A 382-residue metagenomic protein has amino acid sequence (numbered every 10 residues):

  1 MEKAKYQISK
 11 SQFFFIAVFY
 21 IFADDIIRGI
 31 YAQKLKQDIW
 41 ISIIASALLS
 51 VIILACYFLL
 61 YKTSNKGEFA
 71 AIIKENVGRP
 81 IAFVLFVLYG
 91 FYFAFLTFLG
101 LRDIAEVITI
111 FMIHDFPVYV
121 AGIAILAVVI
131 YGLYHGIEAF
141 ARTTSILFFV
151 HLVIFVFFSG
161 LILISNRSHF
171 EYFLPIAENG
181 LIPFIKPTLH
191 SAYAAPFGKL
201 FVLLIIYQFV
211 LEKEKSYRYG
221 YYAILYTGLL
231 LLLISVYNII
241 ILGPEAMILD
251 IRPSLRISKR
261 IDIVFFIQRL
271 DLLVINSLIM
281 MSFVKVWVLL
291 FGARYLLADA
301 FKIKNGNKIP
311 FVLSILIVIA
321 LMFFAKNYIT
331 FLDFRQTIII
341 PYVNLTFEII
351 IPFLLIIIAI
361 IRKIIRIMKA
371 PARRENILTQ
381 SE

Functional and structural regions predicted by a protein language model:
M1-G29, L35-Q37, P187, F209 (+1 more regions): Membrane-interface "cap" regions at the ends of multi-pass membrane proteins
Q7-I27, S42, S46, S50 (+6 more regions): Hydrophobic, membrane-embedded alpha-helices of multi-pass small-molecule transporters
D24-G29, Q33-V118: Membrane helical hairpin/interfacial module
I30-F58, I338-I356, K363, I367-P371: Extracellular loop-to-transmembrane helix junctions
I44-C56, G90-G100, H151-S165, Y221-M247 (+1 more regions): Selective recognition of specific alpha-helical transmembrane segments in multi-pass small-molecule
A94-T97, L101, L133, V150-A177 (+3 more regions): Hydrophobic alpha-helical segments and their helix-loop junctions in multi-pass secondary transporters
I104, Y119-V120, G132-I162, P341-P352: Membrane-interface loop-to-helix entry segments
I241-D271: Membrane-interface interhelical connector segments
